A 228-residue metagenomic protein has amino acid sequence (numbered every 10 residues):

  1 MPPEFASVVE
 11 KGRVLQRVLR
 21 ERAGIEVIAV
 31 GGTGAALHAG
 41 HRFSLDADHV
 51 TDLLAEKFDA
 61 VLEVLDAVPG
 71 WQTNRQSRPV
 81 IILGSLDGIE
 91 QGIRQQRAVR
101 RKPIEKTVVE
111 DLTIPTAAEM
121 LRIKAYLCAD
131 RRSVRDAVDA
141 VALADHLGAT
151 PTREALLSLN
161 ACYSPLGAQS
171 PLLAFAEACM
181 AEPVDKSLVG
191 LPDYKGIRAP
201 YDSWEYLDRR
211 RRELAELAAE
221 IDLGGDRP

Functional and structural regions predicted by a protein language model:
M1-P228: Compositionally biased terminal segments of proteins
